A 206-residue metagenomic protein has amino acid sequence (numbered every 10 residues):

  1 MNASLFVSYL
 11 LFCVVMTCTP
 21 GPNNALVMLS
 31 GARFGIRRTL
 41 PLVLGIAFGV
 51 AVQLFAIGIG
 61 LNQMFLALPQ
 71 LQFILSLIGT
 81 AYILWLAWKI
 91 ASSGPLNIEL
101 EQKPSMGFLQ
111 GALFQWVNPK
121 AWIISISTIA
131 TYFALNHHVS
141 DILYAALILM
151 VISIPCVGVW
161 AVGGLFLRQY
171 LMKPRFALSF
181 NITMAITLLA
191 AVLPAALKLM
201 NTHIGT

Functional and structural regions predicted by a protein language model:
A3-F73, I124-A145: Juxtamembrane transmembrane-helix termini in multi-pass membrane transport proteins
V14, C18, A51-V52, W88 (+3 more regions): Hydrophobic/aromatic residues within the transmembrane alpha-helices of Major Facilitator Superfamily
L54-G58, V117-S127, T187-T202: Hydrophobic alpha-helical transmembrane segments in multi-pass integral membrane proteins
F55, I154-Q169: Transmembrane alpha-helical segments of integral membrane proteins
L66-P95, C156, W160, L171-T206: Selective transmembrane alpha-helices of multi-pass membrane proteins
S92-G107: Flexible cytoplasmic inter-helical loops of multi-pass small-molecule transporters
